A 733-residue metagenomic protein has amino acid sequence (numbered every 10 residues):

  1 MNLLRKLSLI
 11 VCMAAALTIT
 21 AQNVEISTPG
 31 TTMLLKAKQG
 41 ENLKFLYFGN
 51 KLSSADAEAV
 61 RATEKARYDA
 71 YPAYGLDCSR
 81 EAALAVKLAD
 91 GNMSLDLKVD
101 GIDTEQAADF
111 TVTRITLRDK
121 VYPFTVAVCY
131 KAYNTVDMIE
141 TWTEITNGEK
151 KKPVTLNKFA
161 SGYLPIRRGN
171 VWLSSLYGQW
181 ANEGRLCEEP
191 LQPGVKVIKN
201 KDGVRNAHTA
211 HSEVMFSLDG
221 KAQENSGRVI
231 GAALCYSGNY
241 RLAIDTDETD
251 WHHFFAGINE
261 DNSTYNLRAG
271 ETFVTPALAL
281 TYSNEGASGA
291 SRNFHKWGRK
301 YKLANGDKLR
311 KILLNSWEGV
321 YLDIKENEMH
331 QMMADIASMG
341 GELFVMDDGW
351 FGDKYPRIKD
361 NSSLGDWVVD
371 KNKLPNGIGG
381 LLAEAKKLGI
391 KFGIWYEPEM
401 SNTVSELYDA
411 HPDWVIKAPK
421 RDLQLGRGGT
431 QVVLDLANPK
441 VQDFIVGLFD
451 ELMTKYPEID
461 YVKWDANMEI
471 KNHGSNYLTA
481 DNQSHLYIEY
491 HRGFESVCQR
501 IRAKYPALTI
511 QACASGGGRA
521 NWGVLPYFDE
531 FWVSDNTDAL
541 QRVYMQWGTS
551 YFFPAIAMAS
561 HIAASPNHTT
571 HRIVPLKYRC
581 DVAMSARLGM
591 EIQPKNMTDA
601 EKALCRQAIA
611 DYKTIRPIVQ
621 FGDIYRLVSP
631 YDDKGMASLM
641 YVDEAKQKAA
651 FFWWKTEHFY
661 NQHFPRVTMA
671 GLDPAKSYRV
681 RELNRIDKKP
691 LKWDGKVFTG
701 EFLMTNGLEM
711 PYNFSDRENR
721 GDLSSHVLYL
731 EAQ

Functional and structural regions predicted by a protein language model:
M1-N23: Bacterial Sec-dependent N-terminal signal peptides
N23-L35, E41-D245, D261, S677-W693: Polysaccharide-binding surfaces and accessory modules of carbohydrate-active proteins
G30, S94-L97, Y265-N284, L723-E731: Short Pro-Gly-centered flexible turn/kink motifs
G30, V214-F216, E224, P630-P674: Carbohydrate-binding surface patches
G75-D96, E224-G238, A243, Y282-L303 (+4 more regions): Glycine-rich, aromatic-flanked loop segments that form ligand/cofactor-binding clefts across common enzyme folds
N305-G447, Y456, Y461: Aromatic-lined carbohydrate-binding/catalytic grooves of carbohydrate-active enzymes
P375-G377, D409-H411, V415-K577, R587 (+2 more regions): Active-site neighborhood of glycoside hydrolase catalytic domains
E657-Q733: C-terminal beta-sandwich/jelly-roll accessory domains of carbohydrate-active enzymes
